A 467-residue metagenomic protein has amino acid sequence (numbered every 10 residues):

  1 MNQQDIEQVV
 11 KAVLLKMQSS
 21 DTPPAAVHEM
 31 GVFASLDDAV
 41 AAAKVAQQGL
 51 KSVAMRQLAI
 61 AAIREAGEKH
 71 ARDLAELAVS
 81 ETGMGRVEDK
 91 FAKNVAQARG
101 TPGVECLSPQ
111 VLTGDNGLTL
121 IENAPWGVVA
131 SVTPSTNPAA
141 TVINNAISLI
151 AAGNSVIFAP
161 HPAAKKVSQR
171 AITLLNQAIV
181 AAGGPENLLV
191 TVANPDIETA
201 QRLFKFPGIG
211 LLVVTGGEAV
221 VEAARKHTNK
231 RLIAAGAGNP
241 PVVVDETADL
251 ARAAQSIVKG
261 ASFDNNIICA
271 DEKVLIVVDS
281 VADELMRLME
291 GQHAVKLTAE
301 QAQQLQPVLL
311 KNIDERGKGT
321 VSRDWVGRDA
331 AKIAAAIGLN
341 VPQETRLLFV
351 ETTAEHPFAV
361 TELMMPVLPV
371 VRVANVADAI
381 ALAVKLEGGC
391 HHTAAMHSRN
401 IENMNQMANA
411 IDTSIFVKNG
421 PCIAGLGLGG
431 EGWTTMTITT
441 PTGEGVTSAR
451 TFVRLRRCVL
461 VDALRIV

Functional and structural regions predicted by a protein language model:
N2-L120, S148, G291: N-terminal Rossmann-like NAD(P)+-binding subdomain of aldehyde/semialdehyde dehydrogenases
L14-D21, V40, K44-K51, I63-A71 (+16 more regions): Structural signal for hydrophobic packing residues in well-ordered secondary-structure cores of soluble enzyme domains
M30, I143, E222-L347, T353-A354: ALDH superfamily catalytic-core signature
V53-L58, P185-L189, N265-I268, V295-Q306 (+4 more regions): Flexible, glycine/charged-enriched surface loops at secondary-structure junctions
P109-R252: Rossmann-like NAD(P) dinucleotide-binding subdomain of oxidoreductase/dehydrogenase enzymes
F204-P207, D249, K311-V321, E362 (+1 more regions): Short, surface-exposed amphipathic charged segments that create phosphate/polyanion-binding patches used for binding
L339-V467: Conserved C-terminal structural/oligomerization subdomain of aldehyde/semialdehyde dehydrogenase
